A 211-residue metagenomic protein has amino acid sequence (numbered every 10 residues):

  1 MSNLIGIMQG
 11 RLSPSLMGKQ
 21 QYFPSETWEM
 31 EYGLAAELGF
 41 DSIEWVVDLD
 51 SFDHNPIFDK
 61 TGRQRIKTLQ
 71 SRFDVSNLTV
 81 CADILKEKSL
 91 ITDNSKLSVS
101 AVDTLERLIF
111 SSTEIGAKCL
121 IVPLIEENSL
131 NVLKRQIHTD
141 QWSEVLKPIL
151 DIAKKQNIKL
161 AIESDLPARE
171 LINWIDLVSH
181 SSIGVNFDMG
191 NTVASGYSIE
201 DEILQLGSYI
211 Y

Functional and structural regions predicted by a protein language model:
M1-I109, T113, H180, S208: N-terminal pre-domain/capping segments
M8-P14, V46-D48, A82-L85, I125-E127 (+3 more regions): Active-site beta-loop-alpha junctions enriched in small/polar residues
E26-G33, R72-F73, N77, S89-G184 (+1 more regions): Active-site acidic/histidine proton-transfer and metal-coordination neighborhood in alpha/beta enzyme cores
D41, K118, Y211: Receiver (REC) domain switch/active-site residues of two-component response regulators
D59-T61, H138, V178-S179, E202-L204: Glycine-rich, phosphate-binding/catalytic loops in enzymes
N173-I175, G196-Y211: Glycoside hydrolase catalytic-domain groove-lining segments
I183, M189-Y197, D201: Beta/alpha (TIM)-barrel catalytic core signal, keyed to glycine-rich beta->alpha loops juxtaposed to Asp/Glu that bind
